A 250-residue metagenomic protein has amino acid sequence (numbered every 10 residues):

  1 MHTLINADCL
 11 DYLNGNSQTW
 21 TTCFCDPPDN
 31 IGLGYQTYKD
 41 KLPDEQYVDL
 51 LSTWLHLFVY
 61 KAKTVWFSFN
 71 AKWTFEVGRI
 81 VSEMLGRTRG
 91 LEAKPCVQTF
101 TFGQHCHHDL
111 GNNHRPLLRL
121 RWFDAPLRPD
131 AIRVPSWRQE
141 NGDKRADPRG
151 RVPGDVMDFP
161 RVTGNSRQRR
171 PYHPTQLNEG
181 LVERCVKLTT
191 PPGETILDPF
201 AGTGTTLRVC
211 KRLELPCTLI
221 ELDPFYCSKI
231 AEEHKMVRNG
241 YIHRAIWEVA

Functional and structural regions predicted by a protein language model:
M1-I220, P224-K229: Core catalytic lobe of class I
F225-A250: PRPP-dependent phosphoribosyltransferase catalytic core
